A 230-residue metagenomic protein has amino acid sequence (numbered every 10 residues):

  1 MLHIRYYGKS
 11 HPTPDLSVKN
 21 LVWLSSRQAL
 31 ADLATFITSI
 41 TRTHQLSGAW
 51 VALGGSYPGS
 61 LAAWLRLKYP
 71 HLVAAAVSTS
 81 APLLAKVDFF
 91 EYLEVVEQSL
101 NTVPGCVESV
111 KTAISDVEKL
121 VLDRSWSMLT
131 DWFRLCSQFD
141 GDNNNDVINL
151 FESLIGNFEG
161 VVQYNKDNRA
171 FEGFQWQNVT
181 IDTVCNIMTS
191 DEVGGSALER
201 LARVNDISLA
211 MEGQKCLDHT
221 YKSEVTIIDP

Functional and structural regions predicted by a protein language model:
M1-H11: Conserved alpha/beta-hydrolase
H3, L33, A52, A62-R66 (+1 more regions): Structural signal for hydrophobic/aromatic residues that build the beta-strand cores of folded beta-sheet domains
R5-Y7, Y57-P58, L83-L84: Conserved beta-strand elements of beta-rich interaction domains across eukaryotes, especially beta-propellers
S10-L16, S25, T41-T43, V51-A52: N-terminal switch/interaction subdomains of large nucleotide-dependent motors and GTPases
N20-R42: Alpha/beta-hydrolase active-site loop
W23-R27, S56, P104: Intrinsic disorder
H44-Y57, L61-A62: Alpha/beta-hydrolase fold nucleophile elbow
W64-P230: Alpha/beta-hydrolase
